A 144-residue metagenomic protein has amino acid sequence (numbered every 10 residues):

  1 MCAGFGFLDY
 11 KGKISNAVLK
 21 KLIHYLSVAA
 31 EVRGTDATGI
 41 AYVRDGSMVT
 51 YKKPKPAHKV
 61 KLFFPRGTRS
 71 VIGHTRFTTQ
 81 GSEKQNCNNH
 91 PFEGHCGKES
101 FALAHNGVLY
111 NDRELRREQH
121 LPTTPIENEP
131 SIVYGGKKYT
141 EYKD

Functional and structural regions predicted by a protein language model:
M1-D144: Conserved short alpha-helical segments that host acidic/polar catalytic motifs at enzyme active sites
